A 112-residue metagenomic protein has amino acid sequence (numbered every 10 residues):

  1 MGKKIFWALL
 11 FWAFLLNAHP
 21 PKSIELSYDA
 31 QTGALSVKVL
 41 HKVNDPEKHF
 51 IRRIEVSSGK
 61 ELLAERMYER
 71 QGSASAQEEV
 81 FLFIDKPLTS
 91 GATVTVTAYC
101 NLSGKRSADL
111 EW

Functional and structural regions predicted by a protein language model:
G2-L10: Sec-dependent signal peptide recognition, specifically the positively charged N-region followed immediately by
A13-L15: N-terminal signal peptide c-region/cleavage motif recognized by signal peptidases
H19-I51: Short, surface-exposed binding/anchoring microloops in extracellular/periplasmic proteins
S36, S73-L82: Aromatic sugar-binding surface patches on proteins that engage polysaccharides or sugar-phosphate polymers
R53-S57: Beta-strand signatures of extracellular beta-sandwich domains
E61-S73, E111-W112: Solvent-exposed serine/threonine-rich low-complexity stretches and specific carbohydrate-binding patches
F83-G91: Surface-exposed, short loops/turns at beta-strand junctions within beta-sandwich domains
A98-A108: Short acidic/polar inter-strand loop motif in beta-rich domains
